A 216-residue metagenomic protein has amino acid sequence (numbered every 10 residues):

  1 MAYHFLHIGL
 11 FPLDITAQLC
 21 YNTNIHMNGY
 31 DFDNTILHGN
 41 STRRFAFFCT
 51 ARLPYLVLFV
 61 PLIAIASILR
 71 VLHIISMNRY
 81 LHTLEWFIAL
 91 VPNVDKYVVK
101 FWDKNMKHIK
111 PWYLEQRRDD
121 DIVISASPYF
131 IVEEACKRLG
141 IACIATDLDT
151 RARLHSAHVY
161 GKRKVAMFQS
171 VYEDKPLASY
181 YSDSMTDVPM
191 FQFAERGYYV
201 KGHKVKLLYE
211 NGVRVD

Functional and structural regions predicted by a protein language model:
M1-I25: N-terminal amphipathic/basic-hydrophobic helices that include classical n-h-c signal peptides and signal-anchor
Y21, I25, W102-D216: C-terminal cap/substrate-recognition subdomain and adjoining C-terminal extension of metal-dependent phosphatase-like
N24-H73: Active-site neighborhood of HAD-like aspartate-dependent phosphohydrolases
H26-D31, R43-F47, L72-R79, P92-V98 (+1 more regions): Phosphate-binding glycine-rich loops and adjacent basic patches that engage nucleotide phosphates, nucleic-acid
F59-W86, C136-L139: Short, compositionally biased "basic patch" segments
S76-P111, R117: Metal-dependent phosphoesterase signature
